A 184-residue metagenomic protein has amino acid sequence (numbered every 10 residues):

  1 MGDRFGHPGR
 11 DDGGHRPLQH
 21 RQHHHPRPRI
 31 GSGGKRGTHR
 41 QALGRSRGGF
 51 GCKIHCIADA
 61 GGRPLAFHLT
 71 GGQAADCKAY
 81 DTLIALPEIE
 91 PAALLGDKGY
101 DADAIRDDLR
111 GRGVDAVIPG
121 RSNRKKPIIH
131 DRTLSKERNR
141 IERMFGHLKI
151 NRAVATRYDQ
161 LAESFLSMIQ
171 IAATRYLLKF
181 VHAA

Functional and structural regions predicted by a protein language model:
M1-A184: Short alpha-helical elements
